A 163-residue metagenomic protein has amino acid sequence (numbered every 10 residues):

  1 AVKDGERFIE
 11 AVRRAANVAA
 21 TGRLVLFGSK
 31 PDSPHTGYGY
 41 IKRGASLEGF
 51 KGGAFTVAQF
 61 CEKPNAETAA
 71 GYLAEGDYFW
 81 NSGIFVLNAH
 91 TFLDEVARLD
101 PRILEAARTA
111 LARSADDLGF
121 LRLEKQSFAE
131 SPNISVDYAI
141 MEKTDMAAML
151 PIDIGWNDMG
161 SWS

Functional and structural regions predicted by a protein language model:
A1-L47, L87, D94-L99: Conserved beta-loop-beta/alpha segment of the NTase-like Rossmann-fold superfamily that binds/positions NTPs
Y38-S163: Catalytic core of tubulin tyrosine ligase-like
